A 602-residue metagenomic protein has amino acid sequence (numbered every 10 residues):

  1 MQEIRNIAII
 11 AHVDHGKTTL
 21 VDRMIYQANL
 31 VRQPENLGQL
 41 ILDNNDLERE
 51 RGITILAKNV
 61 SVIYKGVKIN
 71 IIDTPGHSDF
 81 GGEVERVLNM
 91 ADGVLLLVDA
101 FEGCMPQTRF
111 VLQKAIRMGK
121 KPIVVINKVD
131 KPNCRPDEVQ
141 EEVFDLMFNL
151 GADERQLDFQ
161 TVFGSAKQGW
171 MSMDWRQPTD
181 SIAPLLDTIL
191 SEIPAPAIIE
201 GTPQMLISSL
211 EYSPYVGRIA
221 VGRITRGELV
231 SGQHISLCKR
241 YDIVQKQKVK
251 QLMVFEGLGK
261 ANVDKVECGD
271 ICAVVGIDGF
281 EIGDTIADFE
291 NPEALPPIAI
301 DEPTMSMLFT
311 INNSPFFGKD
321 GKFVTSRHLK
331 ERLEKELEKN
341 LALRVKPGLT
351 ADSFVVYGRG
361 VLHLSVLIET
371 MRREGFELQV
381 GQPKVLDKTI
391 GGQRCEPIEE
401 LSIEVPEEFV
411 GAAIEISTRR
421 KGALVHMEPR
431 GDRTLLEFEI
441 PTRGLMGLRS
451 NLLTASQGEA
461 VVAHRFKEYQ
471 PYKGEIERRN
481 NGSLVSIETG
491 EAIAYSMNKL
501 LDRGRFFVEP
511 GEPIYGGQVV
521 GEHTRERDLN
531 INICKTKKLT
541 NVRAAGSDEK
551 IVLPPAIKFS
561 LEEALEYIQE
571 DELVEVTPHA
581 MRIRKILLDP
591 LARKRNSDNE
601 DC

Functional and structural regions predicted by a protein language model:
M1-V98, E102, E142, L210-S213: P-loop NTPase switch module centered on the Walker A-proximal segment
A8-I9, I126-N133, D174-Q177, S209 (+3 more regions): Conserved short loop/turn motifs at secondary-structure junctions
I25-N29, I63, E85-D92, D99 (+14 more regions): Signal for well-folded cores of large energy- and translation-related assemblies
L96, V124-V125, F163, V356: Structural beta-sheet core signal
G103-G119, Q140: Amphipathic helical hotspot of TIR/SEFIR-family domains
K121, K131-S191: Canonical P-loop GTPase G-domain recognition
Q140, Q160, P184-S191, A220-C602: Accessory interaction regions appended to the cores of large information-processing enzymes
A195, L206-P214, G391: Short boundary/loop segments of OB/S1/cold-shock single-stranded nucleic-acid-binding domains
